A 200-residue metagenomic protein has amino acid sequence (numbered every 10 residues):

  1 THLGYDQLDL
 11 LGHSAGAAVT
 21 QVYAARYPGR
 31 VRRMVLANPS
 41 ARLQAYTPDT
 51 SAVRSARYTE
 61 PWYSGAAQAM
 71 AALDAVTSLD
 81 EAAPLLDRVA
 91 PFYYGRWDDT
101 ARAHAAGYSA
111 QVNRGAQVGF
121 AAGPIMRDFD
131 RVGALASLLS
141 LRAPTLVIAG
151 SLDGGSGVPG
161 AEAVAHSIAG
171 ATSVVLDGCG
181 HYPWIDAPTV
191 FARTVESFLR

Functional and structural regions predicted by a protein language model:
G4-Q7, P28-G29, R142-A143, G170: Active-site acidic short loop of glycosyltransferases
D6-T50: Conserved hydrolase catalytic core segment
S55-A136, A143: Alpha/beta-hydrolase
M126, D153, G180-P183: Glycosyltransferase donor-binding loop in the core domain
L141, V147-A149: Short beta-strand/loop motif that positions the catalytic acidic residue of the alpha/beta-hydrolase fold
G154-G160: Conserved alpha/beta-hydrolase "acid-adjacent" motif
E162-A171: Active-site-adjacent alpha-helix of alpha/beta-hydrolase-fold enzymes
G170-R200: Catalytic active-site module of serine/aspartate enzymes centered on a nucleophile-bearing elbow/loop
